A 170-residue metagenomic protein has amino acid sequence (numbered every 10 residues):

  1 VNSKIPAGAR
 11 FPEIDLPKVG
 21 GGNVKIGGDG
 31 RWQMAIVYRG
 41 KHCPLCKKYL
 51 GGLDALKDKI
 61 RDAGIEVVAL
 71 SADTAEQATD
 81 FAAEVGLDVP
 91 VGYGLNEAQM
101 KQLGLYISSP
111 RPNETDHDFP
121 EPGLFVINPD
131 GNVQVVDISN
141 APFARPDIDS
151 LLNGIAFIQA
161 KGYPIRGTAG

Functional and structural regions predicted by a protein language model:
V1-G170: Chalcogenol-based redox active-site neighborhoods
